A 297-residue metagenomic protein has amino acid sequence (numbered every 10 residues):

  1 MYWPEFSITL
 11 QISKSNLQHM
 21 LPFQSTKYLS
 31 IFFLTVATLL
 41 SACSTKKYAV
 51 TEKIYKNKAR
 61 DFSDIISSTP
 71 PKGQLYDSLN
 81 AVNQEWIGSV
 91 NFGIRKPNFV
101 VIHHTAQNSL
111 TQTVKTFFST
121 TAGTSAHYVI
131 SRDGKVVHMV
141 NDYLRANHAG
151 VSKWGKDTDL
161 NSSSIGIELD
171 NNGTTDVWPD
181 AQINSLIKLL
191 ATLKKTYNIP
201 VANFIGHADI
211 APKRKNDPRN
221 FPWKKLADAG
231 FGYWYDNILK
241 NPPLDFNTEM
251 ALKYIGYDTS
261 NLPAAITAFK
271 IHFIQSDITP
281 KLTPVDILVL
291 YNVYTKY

Functional and structural regions predicted by a protein language model:
M1-V50: Bacterial Sec-dependent N-terminal signal peptides
C43-K56, G173, P179-A181, I187-Y297: Basic/polar, cationic surfaces and motifs that engage anionic cell-wall and phosphate/carboxylate ligands
K53-N198, A202: Active-site-adjacent loop/helix surface patches within enzyme catalytic domains that shape the substrate-binding cleft
